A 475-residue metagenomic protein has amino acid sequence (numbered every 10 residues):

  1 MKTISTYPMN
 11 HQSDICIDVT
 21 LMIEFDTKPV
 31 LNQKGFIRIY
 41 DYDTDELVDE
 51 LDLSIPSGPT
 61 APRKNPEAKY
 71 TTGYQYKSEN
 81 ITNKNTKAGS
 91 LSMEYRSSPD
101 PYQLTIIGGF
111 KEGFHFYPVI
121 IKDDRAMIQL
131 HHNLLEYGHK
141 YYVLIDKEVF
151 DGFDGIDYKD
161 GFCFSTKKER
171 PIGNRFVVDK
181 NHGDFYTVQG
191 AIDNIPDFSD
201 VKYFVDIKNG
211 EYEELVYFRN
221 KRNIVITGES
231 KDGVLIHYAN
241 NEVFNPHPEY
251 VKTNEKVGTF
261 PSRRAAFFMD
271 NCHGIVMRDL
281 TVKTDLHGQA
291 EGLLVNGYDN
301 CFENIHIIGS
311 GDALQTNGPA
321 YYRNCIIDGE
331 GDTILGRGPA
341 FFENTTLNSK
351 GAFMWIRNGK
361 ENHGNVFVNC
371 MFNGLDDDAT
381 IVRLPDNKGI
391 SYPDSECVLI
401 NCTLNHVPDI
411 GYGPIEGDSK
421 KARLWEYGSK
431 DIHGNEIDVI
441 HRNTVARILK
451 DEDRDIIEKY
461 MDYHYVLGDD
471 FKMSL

Functional and structural regions predicted by a protein language model:
K2-R170: Acidic, low-complexity Ser/Thr/Gly/Pro-rich repeat segments typical of extracellular/periplasmic and surface-exposed
K168-L475: Sequence-level preference for short, compositionally simple segments enriched in small aliphatic or small polar residues
